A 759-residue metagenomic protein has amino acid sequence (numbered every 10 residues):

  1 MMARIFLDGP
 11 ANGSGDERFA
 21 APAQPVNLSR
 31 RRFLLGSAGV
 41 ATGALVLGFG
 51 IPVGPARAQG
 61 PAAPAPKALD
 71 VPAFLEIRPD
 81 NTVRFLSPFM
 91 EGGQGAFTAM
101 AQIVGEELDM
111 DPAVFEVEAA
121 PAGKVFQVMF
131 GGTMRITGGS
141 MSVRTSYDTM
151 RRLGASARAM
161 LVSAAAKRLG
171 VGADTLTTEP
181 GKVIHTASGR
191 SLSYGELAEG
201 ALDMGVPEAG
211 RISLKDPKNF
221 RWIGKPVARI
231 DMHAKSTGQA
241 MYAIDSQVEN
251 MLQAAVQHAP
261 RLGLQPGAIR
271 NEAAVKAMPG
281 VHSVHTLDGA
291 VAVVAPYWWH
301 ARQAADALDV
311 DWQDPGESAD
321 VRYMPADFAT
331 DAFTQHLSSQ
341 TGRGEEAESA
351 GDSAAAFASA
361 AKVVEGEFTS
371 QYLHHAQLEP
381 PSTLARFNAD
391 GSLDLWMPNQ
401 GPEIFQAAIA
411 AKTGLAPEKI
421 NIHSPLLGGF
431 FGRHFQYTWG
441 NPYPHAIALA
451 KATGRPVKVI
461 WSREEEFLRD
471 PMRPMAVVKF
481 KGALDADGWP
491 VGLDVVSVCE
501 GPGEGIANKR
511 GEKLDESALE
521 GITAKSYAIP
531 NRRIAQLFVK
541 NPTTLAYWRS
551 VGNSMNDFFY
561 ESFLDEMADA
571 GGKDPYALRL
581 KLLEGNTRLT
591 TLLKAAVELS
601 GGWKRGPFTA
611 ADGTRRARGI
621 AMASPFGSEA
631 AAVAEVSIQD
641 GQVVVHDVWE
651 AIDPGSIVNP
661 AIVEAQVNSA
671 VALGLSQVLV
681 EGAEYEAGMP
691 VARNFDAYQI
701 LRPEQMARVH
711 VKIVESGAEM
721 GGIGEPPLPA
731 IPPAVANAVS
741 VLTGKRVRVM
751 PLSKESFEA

Functional and structural regions predicted by a protein language model:
M2-I51, A58-A759: Cofactor-binding beta-sheet edge motifs in enzyme active sites
